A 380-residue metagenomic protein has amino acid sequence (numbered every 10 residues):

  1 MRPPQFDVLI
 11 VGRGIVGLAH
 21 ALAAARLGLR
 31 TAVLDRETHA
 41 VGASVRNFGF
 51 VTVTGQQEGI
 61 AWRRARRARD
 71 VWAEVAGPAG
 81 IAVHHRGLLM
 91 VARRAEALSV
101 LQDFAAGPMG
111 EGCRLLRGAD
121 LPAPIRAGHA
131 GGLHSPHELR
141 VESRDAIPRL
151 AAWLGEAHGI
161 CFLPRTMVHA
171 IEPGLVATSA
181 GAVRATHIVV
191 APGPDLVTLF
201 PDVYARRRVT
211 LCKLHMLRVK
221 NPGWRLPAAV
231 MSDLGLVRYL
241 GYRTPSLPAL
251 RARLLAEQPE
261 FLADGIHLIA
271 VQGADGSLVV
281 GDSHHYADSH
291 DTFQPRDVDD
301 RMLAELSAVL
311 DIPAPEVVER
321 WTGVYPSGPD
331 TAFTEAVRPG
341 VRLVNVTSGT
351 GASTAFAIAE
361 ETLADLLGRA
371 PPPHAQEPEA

Functional and structural regions predicted by a protein language model:
F6-A32: N-terminal Rossmann-like FAD-binding beta1-loop-alpha1 element of flavoenzymes
L9-V11, V176, V183-D195, A359: Short hydrophobic core segments
R26-V45: Glycine-rich FAD pyrophosphate-binding loop
F48-P124, H129-A130: Dinucleotide-binding Rossmann-like beta1-alpha1 core, especially the glycine-rich loop that anchors the ADP
V51, A82-V83, P194-P313: Active-site substrate-recognition segment that forms the wall of the catalytic cavity or substrate channel
R63-R64, V91-V100, L133-A152, F293-V298 (+1 more regions): Short beta-strand to alpha-helix junction loop
H134-G174, V183-H187: Helical element adjacent to the flavin cofactor pocket in flavoenzyme catalytic cores
G265-H267, A274-V279, H285-A380: C-terminal catalytic lobe of FAD-dependent flavoproteins
